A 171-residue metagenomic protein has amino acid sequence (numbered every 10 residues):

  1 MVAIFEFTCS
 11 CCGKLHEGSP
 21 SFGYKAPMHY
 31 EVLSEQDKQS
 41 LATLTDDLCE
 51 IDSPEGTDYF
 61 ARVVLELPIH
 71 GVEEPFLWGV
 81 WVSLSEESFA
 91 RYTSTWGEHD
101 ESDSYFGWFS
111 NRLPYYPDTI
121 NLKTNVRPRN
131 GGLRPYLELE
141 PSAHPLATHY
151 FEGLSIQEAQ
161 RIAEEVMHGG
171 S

Functional and structural regions predicted by a protein language model:
M1-H70: Basic, glycine-/proline-tolerant helical and adjacent loop/strand elements that line or dock onto nucleic-acid
C9-C12, P20, A26, S88 (+3 more regions): A general marker of short, structured functional hotspots
Y30-L33, E87, Q160-R161: Short, surface-exposed linear patches
E31-Q39, P75-W78, Y92-T95, F151-E152: Surface-exposed beta-strand edges and their flanking turn/coil or helix-capping segments
T45-P128: Charged, low-complexity interaction segments
S94-S171: C-terminal, charged low-complexity interaction regions
